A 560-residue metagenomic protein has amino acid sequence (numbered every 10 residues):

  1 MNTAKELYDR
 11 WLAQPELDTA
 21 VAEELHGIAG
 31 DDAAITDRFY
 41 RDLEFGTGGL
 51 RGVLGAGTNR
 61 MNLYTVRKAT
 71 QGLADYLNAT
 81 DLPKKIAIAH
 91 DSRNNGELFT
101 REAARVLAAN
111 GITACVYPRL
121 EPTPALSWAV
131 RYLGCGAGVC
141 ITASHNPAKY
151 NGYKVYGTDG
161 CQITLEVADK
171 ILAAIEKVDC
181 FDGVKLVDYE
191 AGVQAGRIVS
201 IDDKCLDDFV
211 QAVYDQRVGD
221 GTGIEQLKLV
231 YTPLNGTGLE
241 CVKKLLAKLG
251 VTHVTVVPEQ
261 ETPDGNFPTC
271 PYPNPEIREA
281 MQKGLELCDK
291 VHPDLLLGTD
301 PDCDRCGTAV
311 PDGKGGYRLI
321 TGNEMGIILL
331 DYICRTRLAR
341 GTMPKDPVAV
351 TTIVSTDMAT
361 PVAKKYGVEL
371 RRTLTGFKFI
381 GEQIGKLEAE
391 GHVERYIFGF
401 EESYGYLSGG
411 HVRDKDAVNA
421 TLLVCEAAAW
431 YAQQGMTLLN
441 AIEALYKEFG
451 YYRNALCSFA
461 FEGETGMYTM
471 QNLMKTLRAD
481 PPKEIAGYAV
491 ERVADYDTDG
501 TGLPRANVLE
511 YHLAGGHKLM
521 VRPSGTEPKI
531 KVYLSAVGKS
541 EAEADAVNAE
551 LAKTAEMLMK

Functional and structural regions predicted by a protein language model:
T3-A103, N110, A191-V193, I198-Q226 (+1 more regions): An N-terminal, well-structured beta->alpha segment
L12, E16, A34-F39, L43 (+2 more regions): Gly/Ser/Thr-enriched, mixed-charge loops and adjacent short helices that form phosphate/oxyanion-binding elements
F39-N59, A143-S144, P233-C241, L245 (+4 more regions): Conserved phosphate/anionic-ligand binding catalytic regions in large, soluble enzymes, centered on
K85-D91, K228-Y231, E240, L407 (+1 more regions): Short glycine-rich or small-residue beta-strand-to-loop segments that form or flank ligand, phosphate, metal/Fe-S
A87-Y150, K248-T308: N-terminal small/polar loop signature for handling phosphorylated ligands or for N-terminal nucleophile
Y156-L186, N323-P347, T351-V362, A417 (+1 more regions): Glycine-rich phosphate-binding loop plus the immediately following alpha-helix
D289, P293-L295, G316-R318, T336-R522 (+3 more regions): Phosphate-binding and adjacent anionic-ligand microenvironments
